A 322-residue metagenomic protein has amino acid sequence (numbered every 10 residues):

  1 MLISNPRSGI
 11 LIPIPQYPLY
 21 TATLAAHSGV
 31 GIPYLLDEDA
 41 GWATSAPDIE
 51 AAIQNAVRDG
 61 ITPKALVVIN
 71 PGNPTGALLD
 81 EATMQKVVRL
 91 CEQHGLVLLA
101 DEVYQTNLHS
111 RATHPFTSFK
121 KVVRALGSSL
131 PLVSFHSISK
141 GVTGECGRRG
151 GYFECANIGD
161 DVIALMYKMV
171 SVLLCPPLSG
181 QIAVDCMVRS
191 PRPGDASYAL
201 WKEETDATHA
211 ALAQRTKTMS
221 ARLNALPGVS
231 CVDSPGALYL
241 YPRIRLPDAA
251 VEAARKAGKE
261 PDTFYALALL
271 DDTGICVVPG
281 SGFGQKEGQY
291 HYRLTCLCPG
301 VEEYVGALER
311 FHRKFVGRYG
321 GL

Functional and structural regions predicted by a protein language model:
M1-L322: PLP-dependent class I/II
